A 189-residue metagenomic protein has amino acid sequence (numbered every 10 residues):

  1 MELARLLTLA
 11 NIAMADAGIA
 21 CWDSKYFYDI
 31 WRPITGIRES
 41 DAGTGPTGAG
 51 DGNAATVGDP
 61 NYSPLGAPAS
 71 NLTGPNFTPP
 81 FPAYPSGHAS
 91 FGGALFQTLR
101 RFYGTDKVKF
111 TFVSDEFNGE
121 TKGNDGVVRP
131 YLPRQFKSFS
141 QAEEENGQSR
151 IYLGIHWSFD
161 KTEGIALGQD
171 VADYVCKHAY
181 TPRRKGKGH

Functional and structural regions predicted by a protein language model:
M1-H189: Hydrophobic alpha-helical bundle signature of multipass membrane enzymes
